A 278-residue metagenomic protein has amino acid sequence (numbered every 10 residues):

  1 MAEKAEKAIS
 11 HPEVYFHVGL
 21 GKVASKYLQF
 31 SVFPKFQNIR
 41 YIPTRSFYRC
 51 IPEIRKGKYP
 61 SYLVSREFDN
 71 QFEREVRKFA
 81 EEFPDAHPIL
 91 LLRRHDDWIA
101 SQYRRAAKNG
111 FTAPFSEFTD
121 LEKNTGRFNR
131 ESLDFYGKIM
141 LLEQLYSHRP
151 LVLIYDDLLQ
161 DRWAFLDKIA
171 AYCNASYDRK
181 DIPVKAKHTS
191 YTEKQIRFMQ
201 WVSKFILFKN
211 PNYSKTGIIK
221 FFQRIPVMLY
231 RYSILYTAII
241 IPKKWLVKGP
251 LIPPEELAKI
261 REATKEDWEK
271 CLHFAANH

Functional and structural regions predicted by a protein language model:
A2, E6-H278: Anion-recognition interface
